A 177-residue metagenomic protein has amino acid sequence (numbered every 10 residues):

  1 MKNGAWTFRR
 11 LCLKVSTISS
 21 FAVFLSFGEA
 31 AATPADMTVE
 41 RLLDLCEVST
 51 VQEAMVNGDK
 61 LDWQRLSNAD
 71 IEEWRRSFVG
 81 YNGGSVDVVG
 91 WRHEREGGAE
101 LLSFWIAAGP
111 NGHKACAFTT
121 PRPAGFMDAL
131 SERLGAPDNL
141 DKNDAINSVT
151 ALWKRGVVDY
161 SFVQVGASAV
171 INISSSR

Functional and structural regions predicted by a protein language model:
N3-T17: Bacterial N-terminal signal peptides that target proteins for export
K14-S26: Bacterial N-terminal signal peptides
A31-L101: N-terminal leader/targeting segments
D87-V149: Long, charged/polar, surface-exposed segments that mediate recognition or autoinhibition
A151-A167: Short, exposed beta-strand-loop hairpins at the edges of beta-sheets in extracellular/periplasmic proteins
V163-R177: Short, low-complexity, Pro/Ser/Thr/Gly-rich segments in the mature regions of secreted, periplasmic
